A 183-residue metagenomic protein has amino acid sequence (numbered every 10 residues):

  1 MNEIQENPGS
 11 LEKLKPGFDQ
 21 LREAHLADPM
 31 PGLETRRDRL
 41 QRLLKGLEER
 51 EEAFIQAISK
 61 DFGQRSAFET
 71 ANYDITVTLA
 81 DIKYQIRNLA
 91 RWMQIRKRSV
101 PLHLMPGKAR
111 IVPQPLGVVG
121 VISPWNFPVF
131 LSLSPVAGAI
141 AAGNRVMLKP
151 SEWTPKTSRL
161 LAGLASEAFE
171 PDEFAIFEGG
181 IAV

Functional and structural regions predicted by a protein language model:
M1-R110: N-terminal Rossmann-like NAD(P)+-binding subdomain of aldehyde/semialdehyde dehydrogenases
L102-V183: Rossmann-like NAD(P) dinucleotide-binding subdomain of oxidoreductase/dehydrogenase enzymes
